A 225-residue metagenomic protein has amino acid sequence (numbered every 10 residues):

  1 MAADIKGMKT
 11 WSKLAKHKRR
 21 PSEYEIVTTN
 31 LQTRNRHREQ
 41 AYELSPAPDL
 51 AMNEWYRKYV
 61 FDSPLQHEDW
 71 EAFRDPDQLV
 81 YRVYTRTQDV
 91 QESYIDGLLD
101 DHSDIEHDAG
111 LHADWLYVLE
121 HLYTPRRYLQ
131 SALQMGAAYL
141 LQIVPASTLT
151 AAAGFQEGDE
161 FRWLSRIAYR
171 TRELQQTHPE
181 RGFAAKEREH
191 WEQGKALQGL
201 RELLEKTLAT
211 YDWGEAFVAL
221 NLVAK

Functional and structural regions predicted by a protein language model:
M1-L129, V144: Terminal targeting/low-complexity segments that flank the catalytic cores of oxidoreductases
D89, S93-G97, Y139, Y169 (+3 more regions): Charged/polar, solvent-exposed surface patches and flexible loops
D101-L122, F183-V223: Acidic/His metal-coordination segments adjacent to aromatic residues that form catalytic metal sites in metalloenzymes
A113-K195: Long, hydrophobic, well-ordered secondary-structure blocks that form the structural core and pocket-lining surfaces
